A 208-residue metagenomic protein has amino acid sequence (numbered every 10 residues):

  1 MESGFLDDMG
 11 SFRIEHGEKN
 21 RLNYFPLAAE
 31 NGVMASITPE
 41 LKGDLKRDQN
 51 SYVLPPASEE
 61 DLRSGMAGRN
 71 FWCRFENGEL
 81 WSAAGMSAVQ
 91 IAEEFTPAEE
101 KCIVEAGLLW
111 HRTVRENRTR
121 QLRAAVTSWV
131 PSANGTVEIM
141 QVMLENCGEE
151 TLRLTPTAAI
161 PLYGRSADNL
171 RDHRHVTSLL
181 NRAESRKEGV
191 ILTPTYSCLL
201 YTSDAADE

Functional and structural regions predicted by a protein language model:
M1-S203: Anionic coordination/interaction segments
D204-E208: A short, hydrophobic C-terminal helix/tail in secreted or cell-surface proteins
